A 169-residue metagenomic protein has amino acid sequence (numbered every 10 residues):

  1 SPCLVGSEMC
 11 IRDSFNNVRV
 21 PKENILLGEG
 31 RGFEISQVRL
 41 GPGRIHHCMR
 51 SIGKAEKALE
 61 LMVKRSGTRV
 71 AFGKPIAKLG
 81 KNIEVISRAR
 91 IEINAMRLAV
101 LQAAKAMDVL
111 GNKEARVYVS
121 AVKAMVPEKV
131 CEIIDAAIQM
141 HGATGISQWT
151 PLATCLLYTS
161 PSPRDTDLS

Functional and structural regions predicted by a protein language model:
S1-G6, I11, Y158-S169: Single conserved hydrophobic/aromatic residue that forms the stacking wall/gate of nucleotide- or nucleobase-binding
C3-V5, I11, N16, F33 (+1 more regions): Residue-level marker of intrinsically disordered, low-complexity segments enriched for small/polar residues
E8, R12-K22, G80-I83: A short glycine-rich beta-alpha junction/loop motif
K22-I25, L168: Intrinsically disordered, low-complexity acidic/polar segments
E23, G30-F33, V38-S160, R164: Alpha-helical interface subdomain recognition
